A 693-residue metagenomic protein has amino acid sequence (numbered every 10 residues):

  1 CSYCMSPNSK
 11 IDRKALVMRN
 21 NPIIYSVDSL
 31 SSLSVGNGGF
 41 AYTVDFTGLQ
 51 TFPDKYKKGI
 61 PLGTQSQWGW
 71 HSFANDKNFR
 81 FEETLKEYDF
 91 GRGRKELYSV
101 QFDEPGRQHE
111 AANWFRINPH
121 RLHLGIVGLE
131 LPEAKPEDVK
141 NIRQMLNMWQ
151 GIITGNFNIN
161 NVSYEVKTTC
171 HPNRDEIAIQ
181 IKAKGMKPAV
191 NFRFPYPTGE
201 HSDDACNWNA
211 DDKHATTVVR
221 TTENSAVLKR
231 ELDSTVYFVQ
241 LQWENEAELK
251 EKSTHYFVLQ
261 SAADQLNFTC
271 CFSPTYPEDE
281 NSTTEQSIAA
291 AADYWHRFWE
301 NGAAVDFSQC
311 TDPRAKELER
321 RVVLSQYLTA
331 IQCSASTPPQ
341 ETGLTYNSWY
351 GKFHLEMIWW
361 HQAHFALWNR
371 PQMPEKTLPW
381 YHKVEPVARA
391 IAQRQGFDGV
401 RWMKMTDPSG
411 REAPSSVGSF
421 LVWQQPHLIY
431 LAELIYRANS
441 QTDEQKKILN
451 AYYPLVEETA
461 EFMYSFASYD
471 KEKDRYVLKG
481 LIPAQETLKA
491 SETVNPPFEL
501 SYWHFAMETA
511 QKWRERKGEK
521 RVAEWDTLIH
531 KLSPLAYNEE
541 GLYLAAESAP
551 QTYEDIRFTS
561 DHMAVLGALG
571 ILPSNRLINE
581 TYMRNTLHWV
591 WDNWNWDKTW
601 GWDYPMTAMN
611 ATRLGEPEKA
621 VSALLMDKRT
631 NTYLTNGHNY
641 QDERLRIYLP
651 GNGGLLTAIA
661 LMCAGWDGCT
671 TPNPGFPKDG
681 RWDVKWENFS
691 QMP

Functional and structural regions predicted by a protein language model:
C4-K352, P371, Y381-R389, G518: Acidic/polar, glycine-enriched structural segments that form the non-catalytic walls/loops of the carbohydrate-binding
S34, A41-V44, T329, Q372-K376 (+6 more regions): Structural recognition of the beta-strand scaffold that forms the well-ordered cores of secreted hydrolase catalytic
Q50, D54-K55, H354-A390, P408-R411 (+3 more regions): Active-site core of glycosidic bond-cleaving carbohydrate-active enzymes
H109-D138, P650-Q691: Catalytic cores of secreted or luminal carbohydrate-active enzymes
I159-K167, H171-I177, T198, L434 (+4 more regions): A conserved hydrophobic secondary-structure block that centers on an alpha-helix together with its immediately flanking
D306-A315, E319, T337-G351, R437-K447 (+3 more regions): Primarily short, surface-exposed interaction patches in extracytoplasmic proteins
P338-K352, W402-G418, K479-P496, T630-L645: Acidic/His metal-coordination segments adjacent to aromatic residues that form catalytic metal sites in metalloenzymes
E458, F462-W513: Acidic/histidine-rich catalytic neighborhood
